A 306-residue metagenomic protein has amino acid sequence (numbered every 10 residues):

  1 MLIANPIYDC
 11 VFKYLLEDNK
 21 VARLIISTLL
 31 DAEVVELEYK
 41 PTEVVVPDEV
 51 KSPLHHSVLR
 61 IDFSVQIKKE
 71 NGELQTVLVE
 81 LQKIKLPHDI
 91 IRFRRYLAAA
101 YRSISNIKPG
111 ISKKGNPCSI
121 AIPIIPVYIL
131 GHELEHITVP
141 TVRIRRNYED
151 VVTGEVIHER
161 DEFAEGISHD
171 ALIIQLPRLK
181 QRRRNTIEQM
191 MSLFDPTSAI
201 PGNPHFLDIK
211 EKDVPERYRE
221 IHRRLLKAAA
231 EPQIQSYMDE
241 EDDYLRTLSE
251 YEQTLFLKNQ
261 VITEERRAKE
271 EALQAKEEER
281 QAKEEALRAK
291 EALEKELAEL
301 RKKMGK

Functional and structural regions predicted by a protein language model:
M1-K306: Elongated, amphipathic alpha-helical interaction scaffolds
